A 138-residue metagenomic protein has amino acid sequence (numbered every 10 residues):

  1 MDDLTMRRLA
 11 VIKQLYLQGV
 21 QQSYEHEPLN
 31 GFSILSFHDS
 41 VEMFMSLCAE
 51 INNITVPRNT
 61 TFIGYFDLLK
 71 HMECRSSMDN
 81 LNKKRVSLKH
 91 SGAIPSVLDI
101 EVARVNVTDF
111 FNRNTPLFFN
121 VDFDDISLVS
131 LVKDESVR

Functional and structural regions predicted by a protein language model:
M1-F32, D109, R113-R138: Charged alpha-helical initiation segments
L4-R7, I34, M72-F123: Charge-enriched, short contiguous segments at helix-coil
Q18-Q21, T60-F66, K83, S87-S91: Short, charged/polar, low-complexity loop and linker segments that flank or interrupt alpha-helical bundles
Q21-Y24, P28, A49, N53 (+1 more regions): Short, flexible helix-adjacent loops and helix caps
L29-F32, I54-R58, S96-D99: Short, surface-exposed helix-loop/turn micro-motifs enriched in polar/charged residues
S33-N52: Hydrophobic alpha-helical packing segments in soluble, helical-rich domains
C48-C74: Short, charged amphipathic alpha-helical segments flanked by flexible coils
